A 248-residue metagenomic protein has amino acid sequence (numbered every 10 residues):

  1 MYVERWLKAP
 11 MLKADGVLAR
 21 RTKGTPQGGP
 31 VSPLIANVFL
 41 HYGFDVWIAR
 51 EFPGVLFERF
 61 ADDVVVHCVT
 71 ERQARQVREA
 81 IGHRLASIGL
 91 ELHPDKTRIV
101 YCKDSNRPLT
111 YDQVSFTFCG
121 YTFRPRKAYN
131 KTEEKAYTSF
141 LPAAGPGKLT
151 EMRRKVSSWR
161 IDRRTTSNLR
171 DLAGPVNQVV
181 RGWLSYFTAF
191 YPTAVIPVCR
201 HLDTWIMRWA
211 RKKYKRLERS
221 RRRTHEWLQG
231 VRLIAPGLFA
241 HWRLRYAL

Functional and structural regions predicted by a protein language model:
M1-L248: Non-catalytic terminal/accessory segments
